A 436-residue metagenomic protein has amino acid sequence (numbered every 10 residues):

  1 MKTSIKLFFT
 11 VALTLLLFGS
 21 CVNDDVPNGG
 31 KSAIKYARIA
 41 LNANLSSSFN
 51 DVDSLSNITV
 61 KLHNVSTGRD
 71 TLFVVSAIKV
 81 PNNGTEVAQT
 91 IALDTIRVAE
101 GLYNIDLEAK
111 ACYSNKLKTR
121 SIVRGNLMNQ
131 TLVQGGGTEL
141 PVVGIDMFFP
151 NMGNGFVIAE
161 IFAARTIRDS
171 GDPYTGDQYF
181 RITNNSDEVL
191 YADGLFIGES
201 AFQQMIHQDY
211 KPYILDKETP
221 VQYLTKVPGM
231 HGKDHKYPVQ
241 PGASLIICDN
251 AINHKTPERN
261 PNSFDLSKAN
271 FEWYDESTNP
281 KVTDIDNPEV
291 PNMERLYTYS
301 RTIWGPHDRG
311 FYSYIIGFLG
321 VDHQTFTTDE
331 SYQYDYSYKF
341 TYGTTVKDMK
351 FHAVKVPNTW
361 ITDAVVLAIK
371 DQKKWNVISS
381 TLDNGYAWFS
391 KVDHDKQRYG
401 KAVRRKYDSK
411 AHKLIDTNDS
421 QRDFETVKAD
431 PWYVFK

Functional and structural regions predicted by a protein language model:
M1-F9: Bacterial N-terminal signal peptides that target proteins for export
L17-S20: C-terminal motif of bacterial Sec signal peptides marking the signal peptidase cleavage site
V22-A33, N44-I58, H63-L72, P81 (+4 more regions): Intrinsically disordered, low-complexity linkers and terminal tails enriched in Ser/Thr/Pro/Gly with interspersed basic
V74-T85, A92: Extracellular beta-sheet repeat scaffolds used for adhesion and glycan interaction
V87-I96, P141-V143, L245: Short strand-edge motifs at loop-to-beta-strand transitions and within beta-strands of extracellular beta-rich domains
Q89-L93, R97-K116: A short, solvent-exposed beta-strand micro-motif common in secreted/extracellular proteins
L190: GGW-centered surface loops in extracellular recognition modules
